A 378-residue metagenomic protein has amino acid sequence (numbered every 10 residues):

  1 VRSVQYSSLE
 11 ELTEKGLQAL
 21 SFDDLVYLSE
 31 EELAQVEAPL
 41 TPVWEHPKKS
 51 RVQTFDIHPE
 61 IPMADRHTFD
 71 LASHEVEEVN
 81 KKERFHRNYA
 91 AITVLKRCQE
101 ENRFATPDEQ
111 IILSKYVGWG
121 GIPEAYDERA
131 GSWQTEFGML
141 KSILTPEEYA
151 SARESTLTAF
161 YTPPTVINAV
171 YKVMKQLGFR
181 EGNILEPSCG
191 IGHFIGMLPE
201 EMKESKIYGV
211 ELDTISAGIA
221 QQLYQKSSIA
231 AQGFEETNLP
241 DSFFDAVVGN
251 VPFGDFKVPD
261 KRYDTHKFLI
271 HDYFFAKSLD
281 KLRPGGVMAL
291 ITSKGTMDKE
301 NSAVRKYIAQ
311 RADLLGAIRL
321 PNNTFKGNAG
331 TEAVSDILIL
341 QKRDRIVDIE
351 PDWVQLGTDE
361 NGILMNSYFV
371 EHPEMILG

Functional and structural regions predicted by a protein language model:
S3-G16, L20: Acidic, low-complexity, intrinsically disordered interaction modules
F22-D65: Acidic, low-complexity intrinsically disordered tails
I61-L223: Class I S-adenosyl-L-methionine
I167-L177, E181-E200, G209, D213 (+4 more regions): Conserved proline-anchored active-site loop of SAM-dependent methyltransferases that bridges a beta-strand
K206, S227-S228, D313-G316: Conserved beta-strand segments of alpha/beta enzyme cores
L212-T214, K267-K326, A333-I339: Conserved Class I SAM-dependent methyltransferase catalytic core
A230-G233, I318-R319: Short loop/edge segments at beta-strand edges and connector loops that shape dinucleotide/nucleotide cofactor-binding
G327-G378: Flexible, glycine-/basic-rich loop-and-beta segments that form/coincide with the SAM-dependent methyltransferase
